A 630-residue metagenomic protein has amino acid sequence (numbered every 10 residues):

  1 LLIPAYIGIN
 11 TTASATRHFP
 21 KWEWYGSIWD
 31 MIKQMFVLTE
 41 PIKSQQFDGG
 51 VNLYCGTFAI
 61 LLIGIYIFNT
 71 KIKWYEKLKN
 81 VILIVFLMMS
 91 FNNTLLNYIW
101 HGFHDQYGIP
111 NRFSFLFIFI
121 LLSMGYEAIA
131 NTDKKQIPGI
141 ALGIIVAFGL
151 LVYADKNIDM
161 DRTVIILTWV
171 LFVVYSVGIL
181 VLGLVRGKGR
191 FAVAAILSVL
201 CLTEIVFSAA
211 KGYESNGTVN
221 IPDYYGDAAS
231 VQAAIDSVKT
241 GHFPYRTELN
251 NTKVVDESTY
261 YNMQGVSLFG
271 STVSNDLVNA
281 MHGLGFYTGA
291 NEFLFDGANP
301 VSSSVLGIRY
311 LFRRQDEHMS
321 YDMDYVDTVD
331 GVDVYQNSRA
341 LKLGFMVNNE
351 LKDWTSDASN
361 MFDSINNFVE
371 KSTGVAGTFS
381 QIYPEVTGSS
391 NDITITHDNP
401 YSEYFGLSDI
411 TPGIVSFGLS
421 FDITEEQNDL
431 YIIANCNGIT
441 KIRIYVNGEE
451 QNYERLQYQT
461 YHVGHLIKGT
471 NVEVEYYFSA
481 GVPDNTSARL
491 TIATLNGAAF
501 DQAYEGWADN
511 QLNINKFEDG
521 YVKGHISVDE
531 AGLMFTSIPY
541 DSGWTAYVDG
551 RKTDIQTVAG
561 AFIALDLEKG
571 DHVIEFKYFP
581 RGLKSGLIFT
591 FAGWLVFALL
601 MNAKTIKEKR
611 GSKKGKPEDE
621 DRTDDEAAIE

Functional and structural regions predicted by a protein language model:
L1, I32-M35, G56, L116 (+7 more regions): Conserved structural-core and active-site-/substrate-pathway-adjacent residues in large, well-folded domains of enzymes
L1-T70, W74-K79, F86-L87, N93-H104 (+4 more regions): Periplasmic/ER-lumenal interhelical loops and adjacent helix-loop junctions in multi-pass membrane proteins
T12, R339-M346, M534, D571-E575: Short, charged/polar, Gly/Pro-enriched secondary-structure boundary elements
L78-Y98, G102-S230, K569-D625, I629-E630: Contiguous transmembrane helix-bundle modules in multi-pass membrane proteins
L200-P222, D236-L306, A340-K342, M346-G374 (+3 more regions): Extracytoplasmic/lumenal acceptor-recognition loop(s) of multi-pass membrane glycoenzymes
T288-V329, Q336-S338: Periplasmic/luminal catalytic loop of GT-C fold multi-pass membrane glycosyltransferases that transfer sugars from
D327, G331-Y404, K613-G615, D621-I629: Activation corresponds to long, low-complexity, non-globular regions
S389-E630: Active-site-proximal, structured, solvent-exposed surfaces of multi-pass membrane proteins that position macromolecular
